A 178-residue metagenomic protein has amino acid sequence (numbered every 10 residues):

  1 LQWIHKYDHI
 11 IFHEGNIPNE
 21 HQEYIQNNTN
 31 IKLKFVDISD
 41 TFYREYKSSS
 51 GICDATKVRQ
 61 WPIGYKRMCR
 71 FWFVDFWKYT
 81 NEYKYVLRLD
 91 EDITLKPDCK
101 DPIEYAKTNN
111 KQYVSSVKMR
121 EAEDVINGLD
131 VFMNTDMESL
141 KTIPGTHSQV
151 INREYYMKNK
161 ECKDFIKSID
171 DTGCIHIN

Functional and structural regions predicted by a protein language model:
L1-K6, N28: Short, acidic, metal-binding catalytic loop of nucleotide-sugar glycosyltransferases
K6, K84, N110-Q112: Loop/turn elements at helix/coil->beta-strand transitions in domains of secreted/extracellular proteins
D8-I11: Hydrophobic targeting segments
H13-G15, E91: Structural motif
G15-Q22, E123-D124: Short, charged/polar "capping" segments at the starts of alpha-helices and the immediately preceding loops
H21, I25-Y83: Active-site-proximal specificity loops/subdomain of glycosyltransferases
E82-K96: Short beta-strand-to-loop acidic/aromatic patch adjacent to the donor-nucleotide binding site
I93-K100, A106-N178: Catalytic core and acceptor-binding pocket of nucleotide-sugar-dependent glycosyltransferases
